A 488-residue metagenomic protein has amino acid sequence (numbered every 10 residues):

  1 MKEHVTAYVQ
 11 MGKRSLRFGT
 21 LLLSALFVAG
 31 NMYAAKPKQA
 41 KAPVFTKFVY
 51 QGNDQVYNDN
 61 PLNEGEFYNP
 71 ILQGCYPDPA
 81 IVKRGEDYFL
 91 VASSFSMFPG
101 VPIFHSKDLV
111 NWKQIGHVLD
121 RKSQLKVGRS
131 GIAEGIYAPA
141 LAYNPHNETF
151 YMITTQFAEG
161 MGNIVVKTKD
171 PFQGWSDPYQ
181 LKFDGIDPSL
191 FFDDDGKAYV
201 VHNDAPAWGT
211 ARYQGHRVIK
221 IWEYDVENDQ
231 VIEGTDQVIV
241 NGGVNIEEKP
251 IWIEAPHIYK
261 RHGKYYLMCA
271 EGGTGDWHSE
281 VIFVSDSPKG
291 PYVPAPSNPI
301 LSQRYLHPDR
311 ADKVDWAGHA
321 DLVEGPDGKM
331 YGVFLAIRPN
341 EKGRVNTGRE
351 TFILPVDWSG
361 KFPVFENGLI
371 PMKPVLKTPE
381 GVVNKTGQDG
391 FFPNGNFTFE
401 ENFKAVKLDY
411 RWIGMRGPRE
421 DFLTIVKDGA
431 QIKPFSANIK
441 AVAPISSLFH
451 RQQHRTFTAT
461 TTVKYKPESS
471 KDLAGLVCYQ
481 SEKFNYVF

Functional and structural regions predicted by a protein language model:
E3, R14, M32, P37-Q39: N-terminal cationic leader/targeting segments used for protein routing and processing
E3-T20: Bacterial N-terminal signal peptides that target proteins for export
T6-Q10, A29, A92: N-terminal non-cleavable signal-anchor helices
G19-G30: Bacterial N-terminal signal peptides
A35-F488: Carbohydrate-active catalytic/glycan-binding domains of CAZyme proteins, especially the secreted or lumenal ectodomains
